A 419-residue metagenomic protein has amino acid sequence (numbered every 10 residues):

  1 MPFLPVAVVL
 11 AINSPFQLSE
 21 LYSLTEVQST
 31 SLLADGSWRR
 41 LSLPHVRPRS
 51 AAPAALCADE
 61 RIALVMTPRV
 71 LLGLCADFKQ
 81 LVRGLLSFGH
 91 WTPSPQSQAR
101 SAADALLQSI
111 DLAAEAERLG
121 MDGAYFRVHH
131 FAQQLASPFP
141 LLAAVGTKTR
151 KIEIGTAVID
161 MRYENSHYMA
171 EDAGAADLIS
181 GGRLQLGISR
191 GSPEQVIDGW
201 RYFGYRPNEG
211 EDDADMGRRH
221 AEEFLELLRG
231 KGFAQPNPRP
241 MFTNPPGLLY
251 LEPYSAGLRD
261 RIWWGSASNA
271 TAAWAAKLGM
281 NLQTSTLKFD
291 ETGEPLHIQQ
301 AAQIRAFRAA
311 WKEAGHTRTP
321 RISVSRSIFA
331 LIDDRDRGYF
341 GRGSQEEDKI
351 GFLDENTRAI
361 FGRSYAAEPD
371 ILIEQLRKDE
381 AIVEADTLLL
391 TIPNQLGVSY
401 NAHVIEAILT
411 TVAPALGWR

Functional and structural regions predicted by a protein language model:
M1-F16, L21: Extreme N-terminal basic, low-complexity initiation segments that serve as generic localization/processing leaders
T67, L71-D77, P207-L251, T284-S285 (+1 more regions): An alpha-helical appendage that flanks or caps ligand/catalytic pockets
T67-I152: N-terminal beta1-alpha1-beta2 module of alpha/beta enzyme domains
F78-A102, Y163-F233: Flexible, glycine-rich active-site loops centered on histidine and acidic residues that chelate a metal or position
R83, V128, V145, A176 (+4 more regions): Conserved, mostly hydrophobic/aromatic
R83-L85, A124-F126, I154-T156, L184-I188 (+4 more regions): Hydrophobic faces of well-ordered beta-strands that scaffold small-molecule active sites in alpha/beta enzyme cores
T92-L106, I159-R162, R259-S266, I360-E368: Active-site mouth loops of central-metabolism enzymes
G123-L141, T286, D290-G293, I392-Y400: Glycine-rich, proline-tolerant flexible connector loops at the mouths of alpha/beta enzymes
